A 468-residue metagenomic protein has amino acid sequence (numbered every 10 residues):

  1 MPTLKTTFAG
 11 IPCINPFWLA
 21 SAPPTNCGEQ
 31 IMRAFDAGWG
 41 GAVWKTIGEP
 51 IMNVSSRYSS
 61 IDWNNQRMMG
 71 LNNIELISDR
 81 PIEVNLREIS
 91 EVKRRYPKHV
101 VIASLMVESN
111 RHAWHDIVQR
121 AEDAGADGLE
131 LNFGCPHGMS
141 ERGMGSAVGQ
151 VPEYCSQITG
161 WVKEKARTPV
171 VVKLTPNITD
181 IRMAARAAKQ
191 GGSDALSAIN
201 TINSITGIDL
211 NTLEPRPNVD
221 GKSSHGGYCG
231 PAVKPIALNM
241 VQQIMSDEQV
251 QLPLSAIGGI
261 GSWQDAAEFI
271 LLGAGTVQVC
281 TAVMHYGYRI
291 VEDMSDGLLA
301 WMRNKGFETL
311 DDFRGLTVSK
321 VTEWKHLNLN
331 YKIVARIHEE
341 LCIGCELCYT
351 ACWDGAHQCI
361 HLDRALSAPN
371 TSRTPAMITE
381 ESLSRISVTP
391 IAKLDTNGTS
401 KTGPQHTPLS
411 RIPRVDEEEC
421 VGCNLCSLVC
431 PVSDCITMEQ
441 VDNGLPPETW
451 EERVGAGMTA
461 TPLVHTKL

Functional and structural regions predicted by a protein language model:
M1-I102, M106-R111, H115-D116, M294: N-terminal capping/small domains of soluble enzymes
N15-P16, H99-V100, T168-V171, Q251-P253 (+1 more regions): Short, proline-centered helix/strand-breaking motifs
S21-P23, T46, L105-V107, F133 (+5 more regions): A cross-domain feature marking catalytic cores of carbohydrate-active enzymes and several ubiquitous metabolic/repair
M32-A37, G41, E108-S255, G261-E268 (+6 more regions): Alpha/beta enzyme core
M52-R67, G207-H225, A282-F307: C-terminal helical cap(s) of enzyme catalytic domains, especially alpha/beta-barrels
C135, C342-C348, C352, C420-C426 (+1 more regions): Short cysteine clusters
Y228-Q251, G261-T350, H357, N397 (+3 more regions): Alpha/beta catalytic cores of nucleotide-metabolism and tRNA/nucleoside-modifying enzymes
L298-E308, F313-N328, G355-Q358, A365-L468: Flanking helices and flexible, charged tails adjoining ferredoxin-like Fe-S electron-transfer domains in multi-subunit
